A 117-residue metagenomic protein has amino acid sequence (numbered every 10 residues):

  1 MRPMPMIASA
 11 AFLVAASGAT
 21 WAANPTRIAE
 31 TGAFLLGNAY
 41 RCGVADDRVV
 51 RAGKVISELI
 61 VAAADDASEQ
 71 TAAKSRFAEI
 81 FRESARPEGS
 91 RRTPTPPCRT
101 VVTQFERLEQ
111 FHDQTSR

Functional and structural regions predicted by a protein language model:
M1-A8: Bacterial N-terminal signal peptides that target proteins for export
P3, A22-E30, S68, A72-E79: Membrane-targeting and insertion segments and their boundary/processing signals
A15-A19: N-terminal signal peptide c-region/cleavage motif recognized by signal peptidases
A22-R51: Immediate post-signal-peptide N-terminus of mature secreted/exported proteins
V50-R117: Compact alpha-helical subdomains of small soluble proteins
